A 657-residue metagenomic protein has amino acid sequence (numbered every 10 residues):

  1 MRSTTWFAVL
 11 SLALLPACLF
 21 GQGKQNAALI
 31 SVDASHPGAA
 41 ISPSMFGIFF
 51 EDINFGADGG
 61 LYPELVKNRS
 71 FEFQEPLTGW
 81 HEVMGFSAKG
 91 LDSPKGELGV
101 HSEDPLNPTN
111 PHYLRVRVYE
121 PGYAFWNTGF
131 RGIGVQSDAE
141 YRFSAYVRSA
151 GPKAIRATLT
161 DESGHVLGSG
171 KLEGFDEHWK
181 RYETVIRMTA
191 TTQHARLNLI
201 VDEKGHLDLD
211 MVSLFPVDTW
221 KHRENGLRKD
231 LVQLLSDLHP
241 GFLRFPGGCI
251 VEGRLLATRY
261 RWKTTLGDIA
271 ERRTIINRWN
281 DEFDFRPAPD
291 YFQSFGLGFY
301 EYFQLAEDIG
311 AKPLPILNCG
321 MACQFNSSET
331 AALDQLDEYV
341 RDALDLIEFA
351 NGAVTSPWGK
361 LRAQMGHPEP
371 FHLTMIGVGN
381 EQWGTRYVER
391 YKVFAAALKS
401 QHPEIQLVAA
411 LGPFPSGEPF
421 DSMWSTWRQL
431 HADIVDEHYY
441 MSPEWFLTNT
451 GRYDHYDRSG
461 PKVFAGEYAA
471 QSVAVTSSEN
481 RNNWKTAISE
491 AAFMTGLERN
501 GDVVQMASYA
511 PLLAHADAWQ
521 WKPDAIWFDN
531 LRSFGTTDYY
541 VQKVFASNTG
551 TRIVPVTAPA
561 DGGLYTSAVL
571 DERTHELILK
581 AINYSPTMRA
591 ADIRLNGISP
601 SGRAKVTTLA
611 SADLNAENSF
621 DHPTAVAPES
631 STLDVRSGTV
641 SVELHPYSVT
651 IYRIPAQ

Functional and structural regions predicted by a protein language model:
M1-A8: Bacterial N-terminal signal peptides that target proteins for export
A8-A17: Bacterial N-terminal signal peptides
Q22-S294, K312, S327-D337, L344 (+9 more regions): Extracellular and organelle-lumenal recognition/adhesion modules and their flexible linkers in secreted
I48, A145, H239, A306 (+7 more regions): Conserved, mostly hydrophobic/aromatic
Y146-A150, R187-T189, S547, I582-Y584 (+1 more regions): Solvent-exposed strand-to-loop "edge" motifs in beta-rich extracellular domains
G168-L172, R181-E183, P216-D218, H222-G226 (+5 more regions): Active-site cleft segment of glycoside hydrolase catalytic domains centered on the general acid/base Glu
A396-K399, P403-Q406, W424-W427, D433-N548 (+3 more regions): Catalytic-core region of carbohydrate-active enzymes that cleave or remodel glycosidic bonds
G563-P600, V606-L609, Y647-R653: Carbohydrate-binding surface patches
